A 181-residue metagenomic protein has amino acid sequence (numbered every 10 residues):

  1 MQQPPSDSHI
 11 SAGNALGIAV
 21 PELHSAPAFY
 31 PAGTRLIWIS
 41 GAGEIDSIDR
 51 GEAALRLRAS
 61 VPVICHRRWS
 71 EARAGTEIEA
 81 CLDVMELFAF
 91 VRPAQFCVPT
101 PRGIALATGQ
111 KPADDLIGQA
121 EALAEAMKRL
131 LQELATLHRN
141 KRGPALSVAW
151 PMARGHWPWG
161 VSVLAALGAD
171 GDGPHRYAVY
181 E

Functional and structural regions predicted by a protein language model:
M1-E181: DEDD superfamily 3′-5′ metal-dependent exonuclease/proofreading module
